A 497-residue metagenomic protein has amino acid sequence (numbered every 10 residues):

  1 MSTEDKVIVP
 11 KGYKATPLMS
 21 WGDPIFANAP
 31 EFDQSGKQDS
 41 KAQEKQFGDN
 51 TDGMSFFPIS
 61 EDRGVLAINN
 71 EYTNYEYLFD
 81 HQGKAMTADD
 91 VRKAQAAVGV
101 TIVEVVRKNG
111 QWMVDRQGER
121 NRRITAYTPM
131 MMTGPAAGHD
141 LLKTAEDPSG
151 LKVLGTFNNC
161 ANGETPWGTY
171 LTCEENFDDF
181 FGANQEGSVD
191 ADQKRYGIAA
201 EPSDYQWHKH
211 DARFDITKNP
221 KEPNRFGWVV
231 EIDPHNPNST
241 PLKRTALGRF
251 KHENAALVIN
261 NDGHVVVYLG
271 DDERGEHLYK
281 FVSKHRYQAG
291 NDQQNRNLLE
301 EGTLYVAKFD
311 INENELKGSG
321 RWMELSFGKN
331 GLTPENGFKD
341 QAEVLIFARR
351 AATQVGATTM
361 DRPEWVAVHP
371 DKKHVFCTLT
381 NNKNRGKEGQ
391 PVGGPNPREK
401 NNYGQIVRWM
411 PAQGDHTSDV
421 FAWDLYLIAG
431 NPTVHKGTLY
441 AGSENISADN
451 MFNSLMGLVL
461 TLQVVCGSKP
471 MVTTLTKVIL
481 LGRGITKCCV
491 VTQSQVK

Functional and structural regions predicted by a protein language model:
M1-K497: Conserved small-residue
